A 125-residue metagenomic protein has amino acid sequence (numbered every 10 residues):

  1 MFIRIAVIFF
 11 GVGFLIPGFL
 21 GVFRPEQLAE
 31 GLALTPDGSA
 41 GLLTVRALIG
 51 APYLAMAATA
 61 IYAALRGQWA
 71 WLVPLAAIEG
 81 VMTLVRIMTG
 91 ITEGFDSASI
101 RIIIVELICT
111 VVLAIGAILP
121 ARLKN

Functional and structural regions predicted by a protein language model:
M1-G13: Cytosolic juxtamembrane helix and N-cap/initiation of the first transmembrane helix
G13-L43: Hydrophobic transmembrane helix segments
I16-P17, I78-M88: Aromatic-anchored segments of alpha-helical transmembrane domains
E30-G41, Y62-Q68, T92-E93: Short juxtamembrane and helix-loop transition motifs at transmembrane-helix boundaries in membrane proteins
G41-Y62, A77-V81: Core segments of alpha-helical transmembrane spans in multipass integral membrane proteins
Q68-I78: Membrane-interfacial loop-to-transmembrane alpha-helix junctions, especially the N-terminal start
L84-R101: Membrane-helix boundary connector in multi-pass membrane proteins
T110-N125: Membrane-water interface at the C-terminal end of transmembrane alpha helices
